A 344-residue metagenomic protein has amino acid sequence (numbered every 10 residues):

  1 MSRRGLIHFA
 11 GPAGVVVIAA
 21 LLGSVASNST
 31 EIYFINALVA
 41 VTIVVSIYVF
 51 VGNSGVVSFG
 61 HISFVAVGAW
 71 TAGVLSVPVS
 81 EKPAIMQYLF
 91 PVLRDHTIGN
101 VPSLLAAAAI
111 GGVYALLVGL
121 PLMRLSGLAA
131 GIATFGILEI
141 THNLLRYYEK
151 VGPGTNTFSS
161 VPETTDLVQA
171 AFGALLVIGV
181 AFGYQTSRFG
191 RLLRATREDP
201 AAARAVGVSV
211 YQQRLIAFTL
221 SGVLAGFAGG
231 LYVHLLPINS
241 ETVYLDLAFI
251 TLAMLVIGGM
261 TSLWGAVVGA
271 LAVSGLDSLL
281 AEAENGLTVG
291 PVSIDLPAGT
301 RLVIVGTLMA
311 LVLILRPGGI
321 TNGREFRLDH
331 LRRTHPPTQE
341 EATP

Functional and structural regions predicted by a protein language model:
M1-P344: Transmembrane alpha-helices and adjacent helix-loop boundaries
